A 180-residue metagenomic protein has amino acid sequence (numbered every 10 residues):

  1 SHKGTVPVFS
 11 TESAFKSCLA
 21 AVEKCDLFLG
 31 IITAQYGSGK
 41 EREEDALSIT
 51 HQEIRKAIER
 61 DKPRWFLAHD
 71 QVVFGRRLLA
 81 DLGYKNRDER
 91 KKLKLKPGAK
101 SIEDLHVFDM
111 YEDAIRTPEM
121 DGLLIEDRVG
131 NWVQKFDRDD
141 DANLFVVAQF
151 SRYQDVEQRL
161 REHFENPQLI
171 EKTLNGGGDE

Functional and structural regions predicted by a protein language model:
S1-E180: Conserved catalytic or regulatory cores that recognize and/or transform ribose-phosphate-containing ligands
